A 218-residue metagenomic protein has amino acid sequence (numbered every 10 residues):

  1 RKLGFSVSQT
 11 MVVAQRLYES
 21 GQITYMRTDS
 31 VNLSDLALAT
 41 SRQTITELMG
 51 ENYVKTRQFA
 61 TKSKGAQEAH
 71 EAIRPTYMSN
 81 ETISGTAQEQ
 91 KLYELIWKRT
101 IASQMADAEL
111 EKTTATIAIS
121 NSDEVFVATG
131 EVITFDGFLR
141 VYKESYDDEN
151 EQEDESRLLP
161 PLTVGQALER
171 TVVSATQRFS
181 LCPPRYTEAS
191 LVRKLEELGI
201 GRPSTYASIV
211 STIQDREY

Functional and structural regions predicted by a protein language model:
R1-Y218: Core catalytic DNA strand-manipulation module of type IA topoisomerases
